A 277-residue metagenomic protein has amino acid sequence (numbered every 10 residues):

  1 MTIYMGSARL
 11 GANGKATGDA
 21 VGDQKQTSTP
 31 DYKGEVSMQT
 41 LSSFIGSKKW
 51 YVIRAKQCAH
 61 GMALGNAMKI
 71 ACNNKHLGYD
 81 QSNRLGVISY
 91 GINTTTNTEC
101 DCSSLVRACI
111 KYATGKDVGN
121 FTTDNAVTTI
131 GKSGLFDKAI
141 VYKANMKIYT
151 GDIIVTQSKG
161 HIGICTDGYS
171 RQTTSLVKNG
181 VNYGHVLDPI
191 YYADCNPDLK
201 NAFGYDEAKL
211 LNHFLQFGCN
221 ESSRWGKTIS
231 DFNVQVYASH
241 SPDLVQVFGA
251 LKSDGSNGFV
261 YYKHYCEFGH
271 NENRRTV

Functional and structural regions predicted by a protein language model:
M1-A113, S158-H161, Y169-G180: N-terminal capping segments
Y112-L135, D167: Short, basic/aromatic beta-hairpin or loop at an interaction surface
Y142-K147: Short, surface-exposed secondary-structure edge patches
T150-D152: Loop/turn positions that initiate beta-strands
V177-V277: Charge-rich, low-complexity intrinsically disordered regions
